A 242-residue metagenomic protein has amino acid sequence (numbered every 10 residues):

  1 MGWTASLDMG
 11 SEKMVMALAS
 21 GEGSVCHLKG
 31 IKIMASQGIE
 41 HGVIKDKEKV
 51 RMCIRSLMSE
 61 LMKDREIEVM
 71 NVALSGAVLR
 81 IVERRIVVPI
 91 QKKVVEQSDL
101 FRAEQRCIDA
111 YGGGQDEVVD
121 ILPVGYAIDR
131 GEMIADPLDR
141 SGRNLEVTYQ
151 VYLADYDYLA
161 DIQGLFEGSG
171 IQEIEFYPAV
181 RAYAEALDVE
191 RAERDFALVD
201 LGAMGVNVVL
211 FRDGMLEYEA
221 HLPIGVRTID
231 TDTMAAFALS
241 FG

Functional and structural regions predicted by a protein language model:
M1-K13, A17-F196, M215-E217, S240: Nucleotide/phosphate-binding catalytic cleft detector across ATP-hydrolyzing and phosphate-transferring enzymes
V189-G242: Acidic, glycine-rich loop-and-beta core segments that form the ion-binding/anion-interacting portion of active sites
